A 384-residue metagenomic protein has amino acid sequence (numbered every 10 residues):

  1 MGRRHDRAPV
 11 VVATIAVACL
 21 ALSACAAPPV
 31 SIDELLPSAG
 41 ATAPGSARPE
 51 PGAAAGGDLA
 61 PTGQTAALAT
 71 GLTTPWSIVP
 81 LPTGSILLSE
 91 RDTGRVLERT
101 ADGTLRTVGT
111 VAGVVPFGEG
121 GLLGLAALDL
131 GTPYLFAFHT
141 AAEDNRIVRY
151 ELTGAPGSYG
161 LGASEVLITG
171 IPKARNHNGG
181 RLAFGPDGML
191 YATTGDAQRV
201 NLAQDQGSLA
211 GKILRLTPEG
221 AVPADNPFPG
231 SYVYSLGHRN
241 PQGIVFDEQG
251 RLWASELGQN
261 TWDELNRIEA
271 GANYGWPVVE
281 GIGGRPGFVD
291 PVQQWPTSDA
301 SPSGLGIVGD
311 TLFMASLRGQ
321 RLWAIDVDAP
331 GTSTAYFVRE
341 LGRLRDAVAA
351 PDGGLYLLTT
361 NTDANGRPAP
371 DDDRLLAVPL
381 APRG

Functional and structural regions predicted by a protein language model:
M1-V17: N-terminal export and membrane-targeting signals
A21-A24: C-terminal motif of bacterial Sec signal peptides marking the signal peptidase cleavage site
A26-R199, R251-L257, D299-T334, V348-R383: Acidic, Gly/Ser/Thr-rich repeat motifs that build Ca2+-stabilized beta-propeller blades
R106-F117, A163-N178, L216-L236, A272-T297: Surface-exposed loop and turn segments in beta-propeller and other repeat-based domains that flank or scaffold
V233-N260: Repeat-solenoid scaffold signature
R343-D346: Repeated scaffold domains used in trafficking and secretory/extracellular systems, primarily beta-propellers
